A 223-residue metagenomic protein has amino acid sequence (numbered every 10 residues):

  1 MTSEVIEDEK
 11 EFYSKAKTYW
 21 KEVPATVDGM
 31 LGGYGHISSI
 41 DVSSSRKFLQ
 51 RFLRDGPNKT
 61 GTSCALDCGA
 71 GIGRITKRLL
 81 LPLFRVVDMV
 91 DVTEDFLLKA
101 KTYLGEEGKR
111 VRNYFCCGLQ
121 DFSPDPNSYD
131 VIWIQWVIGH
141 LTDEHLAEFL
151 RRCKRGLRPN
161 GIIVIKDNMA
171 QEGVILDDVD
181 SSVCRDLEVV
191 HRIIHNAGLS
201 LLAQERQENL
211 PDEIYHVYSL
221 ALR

Functional and structural regions predicted by a protein language model:
M1-D125, L141-R152, G161-R223: Class I (Rossmann-like) S-adenosyl-L-methionine-dependent methyltransferase catalytic domain, capturing the SAM-binding
W133: A conserved beta-strand element that flanks and buttresses the S-adenosyl-L-methionine
W136-H140: Short catalytic micro-motifs in class I SAM-dependent methyltransferases
